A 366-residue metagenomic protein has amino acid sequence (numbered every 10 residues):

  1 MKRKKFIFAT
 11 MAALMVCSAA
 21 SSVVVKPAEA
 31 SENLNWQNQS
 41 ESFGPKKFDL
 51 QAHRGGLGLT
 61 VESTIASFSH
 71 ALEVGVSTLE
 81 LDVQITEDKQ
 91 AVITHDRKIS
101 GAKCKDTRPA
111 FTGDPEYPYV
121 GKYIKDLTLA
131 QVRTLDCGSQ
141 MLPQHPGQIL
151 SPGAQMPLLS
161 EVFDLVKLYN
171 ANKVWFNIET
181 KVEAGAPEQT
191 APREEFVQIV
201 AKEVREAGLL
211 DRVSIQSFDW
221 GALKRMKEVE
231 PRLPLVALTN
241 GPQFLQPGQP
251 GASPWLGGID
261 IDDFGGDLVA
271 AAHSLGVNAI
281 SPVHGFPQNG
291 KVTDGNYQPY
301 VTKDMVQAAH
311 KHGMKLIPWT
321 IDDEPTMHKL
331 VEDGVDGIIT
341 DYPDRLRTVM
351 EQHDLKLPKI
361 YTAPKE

Functional and structural regions predicted by a protein language model:
K2, I7-A12, S21-E366: Phosphate-group recognition and catalysis centered on beta-loop-alpha active-site segments
L14-V16: N-terminal Sec-pathway signal sequences of secreted and cell-surface proteins across taxa
